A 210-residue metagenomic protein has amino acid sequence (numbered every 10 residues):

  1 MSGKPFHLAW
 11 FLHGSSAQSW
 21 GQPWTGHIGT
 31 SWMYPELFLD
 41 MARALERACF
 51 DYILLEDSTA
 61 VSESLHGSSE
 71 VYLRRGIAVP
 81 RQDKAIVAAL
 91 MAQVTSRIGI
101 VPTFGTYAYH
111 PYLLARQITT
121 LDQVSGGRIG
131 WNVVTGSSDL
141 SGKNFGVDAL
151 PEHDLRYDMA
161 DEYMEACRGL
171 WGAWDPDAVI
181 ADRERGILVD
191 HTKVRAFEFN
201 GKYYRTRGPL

Functional and structural regions predicted by a protein language model:
M1-V94: N-terminal beta1-alpha1-beta2 module of alpha/beta enzyme domains
K4, H110-L210: Internal, glycine-rich beta/alpha segment that forms the wall or movable "lid" of small-molecule/cofactor binding
F6-W10, I53-L55, I98-F104, G127-V133: Hydrophobic faces of well-ordered beta-strands that scaffold small-molecule active sites in alpha/beta enzyme cores
G14, T59, F104-T106, T135-S137 (+1 more regions): Active-site-proximal loop/turn and secondary-structure-junction residues that shape catalytic pockets, frequently
A17-Q18, V61-S64, Y109-P111, D139-G142: Short catalytic/ligand-binding loop motif for oxyanion handling, primarily in non-cytosolic enzymes, centered on
W20-E36, P102-Y112, D148-L150: Active-site mouth loops of central-metabolism enzymes
I77-M91, I98-P111, P151-D154: Aromatic/His-enriched, Gly/Pro-containing loop or helix-boundary segments that lie immediately adjacent to catalytic
A88, R97-I98, D139, L210: Flavin-dependent oxidoreductase catalytic cores
